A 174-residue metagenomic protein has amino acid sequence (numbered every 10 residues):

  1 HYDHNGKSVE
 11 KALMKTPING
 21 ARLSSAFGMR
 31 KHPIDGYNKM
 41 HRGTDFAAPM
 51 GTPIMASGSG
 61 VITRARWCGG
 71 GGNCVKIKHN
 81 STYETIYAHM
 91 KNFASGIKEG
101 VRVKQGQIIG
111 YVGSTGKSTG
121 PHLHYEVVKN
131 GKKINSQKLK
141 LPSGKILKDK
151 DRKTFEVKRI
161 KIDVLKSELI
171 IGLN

Functional and structural regions predicted by a protein language model:
H1-N5: Active-site substrate-binding loop specific to GH73 endo-beta-N-acetylglucosaminidase modules in bacterial autolysins
S8-K158: Catalytic cores of peptidoglycan-degrading enzymes
V157-N174: C-terminal recognition in membrane/secretory proteostasis and scaffolding
